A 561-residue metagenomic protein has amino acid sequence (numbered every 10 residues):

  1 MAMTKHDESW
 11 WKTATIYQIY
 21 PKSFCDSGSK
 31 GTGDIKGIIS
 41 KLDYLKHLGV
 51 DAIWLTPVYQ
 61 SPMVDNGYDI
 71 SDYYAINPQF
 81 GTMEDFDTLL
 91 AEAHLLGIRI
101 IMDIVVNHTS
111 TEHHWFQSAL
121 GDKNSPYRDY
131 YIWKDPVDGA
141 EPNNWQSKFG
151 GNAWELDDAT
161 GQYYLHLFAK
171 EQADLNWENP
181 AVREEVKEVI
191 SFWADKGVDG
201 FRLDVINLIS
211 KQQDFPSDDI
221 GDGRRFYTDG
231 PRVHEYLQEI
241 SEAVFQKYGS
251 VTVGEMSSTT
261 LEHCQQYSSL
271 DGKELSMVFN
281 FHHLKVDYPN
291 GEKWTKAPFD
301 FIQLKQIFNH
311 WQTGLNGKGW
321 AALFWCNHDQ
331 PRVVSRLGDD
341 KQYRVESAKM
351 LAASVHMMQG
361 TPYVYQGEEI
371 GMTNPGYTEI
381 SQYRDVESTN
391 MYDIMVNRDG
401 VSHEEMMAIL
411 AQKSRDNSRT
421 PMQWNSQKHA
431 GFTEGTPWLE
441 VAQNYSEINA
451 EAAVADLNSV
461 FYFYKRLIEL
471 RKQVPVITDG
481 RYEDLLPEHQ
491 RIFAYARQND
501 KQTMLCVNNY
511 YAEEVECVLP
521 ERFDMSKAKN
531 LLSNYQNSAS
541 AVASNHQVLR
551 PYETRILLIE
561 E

Functional and structural regions predicted by a protein language model:
M1-Q60, D87, A91-A93, T361-V364 (+1 more regions): Carbohydrate-interacting/catalytic domains
A2-S191, D195, L208-E262, L270 (+1 more regions): Acidic/aromatic-lined carbohydrate-recognition and catalytic surfaces of CAZymes acting on diverse glycans
K22-F24, Y59-S61, V106-N107, E171 (+9 more regions): Short, solvent-exposed loop/turn segments at secondary-structure junctions
I53, F201-L203: Hydrophobic residues within beta-strands of alpha/beta enzymes
R99, D103, G200, V251 (+3 more regions): Hydrophobic "anchor" residues on beta-strands that sit immediately upstream of conserved functional sites
T111-N144, K148, L237, S241-P421 (+1 more regions): Conserved alpha/beta catalytic core and glycan-binding cleft of carbohydrate-active enzymes
N176-N179, R183, Y227, V333-E346 (+1 more regions): Active-site rim elements
I190-A194, V198-F201, S354-H356: Conserved catalytic-core segments centered on acid/base and nucleophilic motifs
